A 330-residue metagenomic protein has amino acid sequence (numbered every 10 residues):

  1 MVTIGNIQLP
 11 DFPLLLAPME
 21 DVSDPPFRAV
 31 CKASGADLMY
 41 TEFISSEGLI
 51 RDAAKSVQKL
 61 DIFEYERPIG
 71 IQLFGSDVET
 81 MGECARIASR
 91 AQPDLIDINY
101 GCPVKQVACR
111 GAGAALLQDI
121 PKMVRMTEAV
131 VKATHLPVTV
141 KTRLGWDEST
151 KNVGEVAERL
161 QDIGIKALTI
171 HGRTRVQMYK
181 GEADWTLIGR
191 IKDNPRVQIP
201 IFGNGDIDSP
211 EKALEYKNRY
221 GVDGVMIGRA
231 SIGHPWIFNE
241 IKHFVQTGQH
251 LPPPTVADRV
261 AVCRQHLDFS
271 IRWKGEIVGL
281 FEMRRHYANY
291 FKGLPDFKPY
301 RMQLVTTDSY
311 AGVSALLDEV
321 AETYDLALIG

Functional and structural regions predicted by a protein language model:
M1-G5, P10, M19-D94: Glycine-rich, positively charged N-terminal anion/phosphate-binding segment
M1-P10, L15, E20, P25-P26 (+7 more regions): Alpha/beta catalytic cores of nucleotide-metabolism and tRNA/nucleoside-modifying enzymes
I4, L14-A17, M39, I44-S45 (+7 more regions): Residue-level signal for pocket-adjacent positions within structured domains
L14-P18, M39-T41, I69-L73, I96 (+4 more regions): Hydrophobic faces of well-ordered beta-strands that scaffold small-molecule active sites in alpha/beta enzyme cores
M19-D21, I44-S46, F74-S76, G101-P103 (+4 more regions): Active-site beta-loop-alpha junctions enriched in small/polar residues
G82-A112, P121-I199: Alpha/beta enzyme core
L117: Aromatic- and acidic-residue-enriched carbohydrate-binding clefts of CAZyme catalytic domains
